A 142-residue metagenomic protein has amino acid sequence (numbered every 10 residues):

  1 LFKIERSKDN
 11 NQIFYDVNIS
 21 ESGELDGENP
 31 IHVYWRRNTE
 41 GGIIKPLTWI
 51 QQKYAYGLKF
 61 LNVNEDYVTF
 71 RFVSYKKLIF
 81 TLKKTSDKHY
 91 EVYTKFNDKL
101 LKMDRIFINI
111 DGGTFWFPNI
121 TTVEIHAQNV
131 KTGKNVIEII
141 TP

Functional and structural regions predicted by a protein language model:
L1-Q52, K134-N135: N-terminal export/targeting and maturation segments
S7-N10, L61-E65, T85-S86, F115-N119: Short, ordered beta-strand-loop transition motifs
R36-K102: Mature extracytoplasmic domains of secretory-pathway proteins
L61, M103-I106, V123-I125: Generic beta-strand hydrophobic packing signal
D98-F117: Short, solvent-exposed, Trp/other aromatic-anchored flexible loops in extracytoplasmic proteins
G113-E138: Short, exposed beta-strand-loop hairpins at the edges of beta-sheets in extracellular/periplasmic proteins
T141-P142: Short, solvent-exposed mixed-charge patches
